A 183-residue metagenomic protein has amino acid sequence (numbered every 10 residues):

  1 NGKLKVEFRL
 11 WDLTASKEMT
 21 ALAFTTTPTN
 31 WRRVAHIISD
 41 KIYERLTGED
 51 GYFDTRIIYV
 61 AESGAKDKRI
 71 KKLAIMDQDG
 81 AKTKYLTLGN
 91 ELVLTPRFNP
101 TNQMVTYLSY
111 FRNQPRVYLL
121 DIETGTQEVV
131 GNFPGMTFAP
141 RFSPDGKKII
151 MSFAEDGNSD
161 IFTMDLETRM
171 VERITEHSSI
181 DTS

Functional and structural regions predicted by a protein language model:
N1-I37: Amphipathic beta-strand/beta-sheet edge segments enriched in Tyr/Trp
T14, D77-A81, D121-G125, D165-R169: Short loop/turn segments that connect beta-strands within beta-propeller blades
W31-K72: Pro/Ala/Gly-rich low-complexity, hydrophilic intrinsically disordered segments
D50, E62-K72, L88-E91, L108-V117 (+3 more regions): A flexible loop/linker signature enriched in serine peptidases of the S9 family
G51-F53, P100-T101, P144-D145: Residue-level detector of Asp-centered blade-edge/turn motifs that repeat once per structural unit in beta-propeller
I57, V105-T106, G146-I150: Hydrophobic beta-strand positions that form the internal "hydrophobic ladder" of WD40/Gbeta-like beta-propeller blades
K82-T87, T126-G131, M170-T175: A short beta-strand motif characteristic of beta-propeller blades
